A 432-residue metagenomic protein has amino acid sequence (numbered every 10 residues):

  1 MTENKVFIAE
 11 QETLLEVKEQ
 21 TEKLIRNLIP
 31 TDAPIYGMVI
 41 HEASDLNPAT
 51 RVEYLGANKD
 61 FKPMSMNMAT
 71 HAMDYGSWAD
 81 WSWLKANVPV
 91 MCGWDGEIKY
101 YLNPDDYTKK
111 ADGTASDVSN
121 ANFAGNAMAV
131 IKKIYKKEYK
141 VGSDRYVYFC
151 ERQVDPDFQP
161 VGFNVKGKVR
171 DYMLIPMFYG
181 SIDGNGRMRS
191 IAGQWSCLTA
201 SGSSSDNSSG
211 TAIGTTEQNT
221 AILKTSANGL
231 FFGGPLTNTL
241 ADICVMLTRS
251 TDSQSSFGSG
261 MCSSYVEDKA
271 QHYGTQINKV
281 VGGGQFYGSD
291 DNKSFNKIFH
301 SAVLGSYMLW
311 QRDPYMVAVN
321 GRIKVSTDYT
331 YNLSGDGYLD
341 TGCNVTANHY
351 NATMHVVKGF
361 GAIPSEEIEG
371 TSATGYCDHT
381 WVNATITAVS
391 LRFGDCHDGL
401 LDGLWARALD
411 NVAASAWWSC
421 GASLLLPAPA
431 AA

Functional and structural regions predicted by a protein language model:
M1-R26: Short, low-complexity N-terminal tether/leader segments at secretion or assembly junctions of large, surface-exposed
T21-N185, T225-P235: Extended N-terminal export/anchoring regions of large proteins
Y36, I40-E42, K59, N238 (+4 more regions): C-terminal, surface-exposed recognition/capping segments
V118-G125, R152-G305: Short aromatic-cysteine micro-motif
A127-I134, F299, S306-M308, D313-Y315: Conserved SET/PR-domain catalytic core that frames the SAM/AdoMet-binding pocket
E138-V141, M177, D183-G186, L240 (+3 more regions): Short helix/loop capping segments that flank catalytic or ligand/cofactor-binding pockets
V319-T330: A short, polar/charged loop-to-alpha-helix boundary motif
